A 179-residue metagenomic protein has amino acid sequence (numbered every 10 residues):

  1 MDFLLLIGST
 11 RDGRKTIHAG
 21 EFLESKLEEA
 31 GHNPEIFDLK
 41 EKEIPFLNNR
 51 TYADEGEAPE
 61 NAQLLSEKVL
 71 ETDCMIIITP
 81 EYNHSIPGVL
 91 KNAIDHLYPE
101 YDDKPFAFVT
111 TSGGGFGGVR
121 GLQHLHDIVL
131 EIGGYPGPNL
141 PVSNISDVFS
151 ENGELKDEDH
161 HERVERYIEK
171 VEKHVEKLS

Functional and structural regions predicted by a protein language model:
M1-T79, S85-N92, E154-S179: N-terminal beta1-alpha1-beta2 submodule of the flavodoxin-like/Rossmannoid cofactor-binding fold
F3, G8, N83, V109-G113 (+1 more regions): Short, flexible coil/turn micro-motifs enriched in small/turn-prone residues
L5, K42, L47, V89-N92 (+5 more regions): Residue-level signal for pocket-adjacent positions within structured domains
E57-I132: Helix-loop-strand module that forms the ligand-binding subsite of alpha/beta enzymes
D102-S179: FMN-binding flavodoxin-like domain, especially the glycine-rich phosphate-binding loop
